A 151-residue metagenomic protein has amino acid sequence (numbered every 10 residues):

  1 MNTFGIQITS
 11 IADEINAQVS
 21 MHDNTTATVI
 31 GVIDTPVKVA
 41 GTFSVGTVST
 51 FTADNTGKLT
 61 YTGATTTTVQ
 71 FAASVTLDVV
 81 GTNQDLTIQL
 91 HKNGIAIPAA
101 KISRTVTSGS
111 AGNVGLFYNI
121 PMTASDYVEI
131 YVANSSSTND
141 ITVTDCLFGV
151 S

Functional and structural regions predicted by a protein language model:
N2-T82, K101-I102, F117, T138-S151: Terminal (often C-terminal
T65, A124-D126: Surface-exposed loop/turn positions
Q70-T123, Y131-N139: Terminal beta-strand-rich extracellular "head" domains that mediate receptor/glycan or other ligand binding
